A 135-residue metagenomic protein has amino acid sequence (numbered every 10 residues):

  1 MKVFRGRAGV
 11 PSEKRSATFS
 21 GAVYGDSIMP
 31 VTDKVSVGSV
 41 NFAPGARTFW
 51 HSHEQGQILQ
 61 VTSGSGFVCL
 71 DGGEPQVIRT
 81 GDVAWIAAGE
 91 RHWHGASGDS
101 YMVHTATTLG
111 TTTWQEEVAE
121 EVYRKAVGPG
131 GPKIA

Functional and structural regions predicted by a protein language model:
M1-V35, T113-A135: A short, N-terminal "cap"/entry segment at the start of jelly-roll beta-barrel domains of the cupin/DSBH fold
P30, S52, Q60, I78-T80 (+1 more regions): Conserved strand-loop elements at the edges of beta-sheets that form or border functional pockets
G38-H53, A88: Conserved short histidine dyad/triad with adjacent acidic residue
T48-W50, V68-C69, R91-G98: Short beta-strand His + acidic residue motifs that chelate non-heme Fe in jelly-roll/DSBH and cupin folds
Q55-G66, D71-G72: Glycine- and acidic-residue-biased ligand/ion/polar-headgroup-sensing regions
I58, W85, D99-E117: A short hydrophobic beta-strand segment most commonly corresponding to one strand of the jelly-roll/cupin
G72-G89: Short acidic-glycine-tyrosine-enriched beta hairpin
